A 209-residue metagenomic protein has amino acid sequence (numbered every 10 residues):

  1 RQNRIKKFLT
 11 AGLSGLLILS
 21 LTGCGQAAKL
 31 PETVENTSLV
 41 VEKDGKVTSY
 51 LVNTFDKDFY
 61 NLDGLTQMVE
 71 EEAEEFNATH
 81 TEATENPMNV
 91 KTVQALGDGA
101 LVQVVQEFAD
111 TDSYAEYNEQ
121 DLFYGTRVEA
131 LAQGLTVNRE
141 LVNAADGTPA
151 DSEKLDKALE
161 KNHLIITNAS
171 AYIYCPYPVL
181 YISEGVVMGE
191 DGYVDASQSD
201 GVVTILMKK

Functional and structural regions predicted by a protein language model:
R1-G12: Bacterial N-terminal signal peptides that target proteins for export
S20-G23: C-terminal motif of bacterial Sec signal peptides marking the signal peptidase cleavage site
G25-A27: Bacterial signal peptide processing site
P31-T92: N-terminal Sec/ER secretory leader and immediately downstream segment of secreted/extracellular precursors
V93-K209: Mature, soluble, non-transmembrane domains
